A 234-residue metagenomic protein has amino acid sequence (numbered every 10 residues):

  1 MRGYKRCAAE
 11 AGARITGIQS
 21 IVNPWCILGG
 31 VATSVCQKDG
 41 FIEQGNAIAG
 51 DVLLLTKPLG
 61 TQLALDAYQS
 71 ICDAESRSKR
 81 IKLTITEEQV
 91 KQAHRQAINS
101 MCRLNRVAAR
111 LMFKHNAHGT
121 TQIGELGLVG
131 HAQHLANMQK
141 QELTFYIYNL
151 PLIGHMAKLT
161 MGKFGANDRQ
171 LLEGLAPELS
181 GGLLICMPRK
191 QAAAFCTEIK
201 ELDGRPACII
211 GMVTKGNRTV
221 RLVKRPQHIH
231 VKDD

Functional and structural regions predicted by a protein language model:
M1-D234: Helix-biased detector of long, well-ordered alpha-helical tracts
